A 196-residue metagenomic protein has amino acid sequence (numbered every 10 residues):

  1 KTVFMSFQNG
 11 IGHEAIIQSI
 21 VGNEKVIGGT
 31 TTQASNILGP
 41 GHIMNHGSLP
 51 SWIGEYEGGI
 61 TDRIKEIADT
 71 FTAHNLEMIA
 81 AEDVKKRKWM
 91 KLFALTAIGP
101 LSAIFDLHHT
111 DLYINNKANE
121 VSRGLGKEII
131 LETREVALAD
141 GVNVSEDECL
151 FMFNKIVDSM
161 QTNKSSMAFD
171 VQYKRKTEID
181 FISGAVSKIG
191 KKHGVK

Functional and structural regions predicted by a protein language model:
K1-H42: Rossmann-like NAD(P)(H) cofactor-binding subdomain of soluble oxidoreductases
Q8, E55, Y173: Conserved residues at beta->alpha junctions
G10-I11, I64, I130, S183: Generic non-transmembrane alpha-helix signal with a bias for helix starts/N-cap capping motifs
H13, G59-R63, G99, N163 (+1 more regions): Short phosphate-engaging motifs
I20-K25, P40, M44-S145: Internal alpha-helical scaffold of NAD(P)-dependent oxidoreductase catalytic cores
G28-T31, D83, C149, I182: Proline- and acidic/polar-enriched loop/turn elements at helix boundaries
Q33, K86, M152: Positions that flank functional sites
A73, L125-K196: NAD(P)-dependent Rossmann-like dehydrogenase/reductase catalytic/cofactor-binding core
